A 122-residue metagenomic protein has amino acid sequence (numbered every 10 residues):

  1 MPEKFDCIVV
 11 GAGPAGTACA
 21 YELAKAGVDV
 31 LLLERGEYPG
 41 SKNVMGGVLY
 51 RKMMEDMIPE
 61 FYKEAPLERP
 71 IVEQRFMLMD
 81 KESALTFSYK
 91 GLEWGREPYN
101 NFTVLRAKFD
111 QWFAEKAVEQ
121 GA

Functional and structural regions predicted by a protein language model:
E3-L32: N-terminal Rossmann-like FAD-binding beta1-loop-alpha1 element of flavoenzymes
D6-C7, Y38, E97-N101: Short, contiguous strand/loop micro-motifs
A26, R35-E82: N-terminal FAD cofactor-binding segment of flavoenzymes
A84-R96: Short amphipathic beta-strand/extended segments with alternating polar/hydrophobic composition
W94-K116: Short beta-strand to alpha-helix junction loop
V118-A122: A conserved beta-strand/loop element that lines the FAD pocket in flavoprotein oxidoreductases
